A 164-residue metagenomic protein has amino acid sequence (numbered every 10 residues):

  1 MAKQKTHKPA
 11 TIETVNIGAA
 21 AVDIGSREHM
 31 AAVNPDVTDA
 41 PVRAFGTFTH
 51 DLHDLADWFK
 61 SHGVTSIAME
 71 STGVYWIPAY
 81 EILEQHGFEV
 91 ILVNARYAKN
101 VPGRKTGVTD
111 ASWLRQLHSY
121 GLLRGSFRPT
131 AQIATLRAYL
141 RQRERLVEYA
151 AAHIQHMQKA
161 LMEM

Functional and structural regions predicted by a protein language model:
M1-M164: Phosphate- and other anionic-substrate recognition elements at nucleic-acid/protein interfaces
